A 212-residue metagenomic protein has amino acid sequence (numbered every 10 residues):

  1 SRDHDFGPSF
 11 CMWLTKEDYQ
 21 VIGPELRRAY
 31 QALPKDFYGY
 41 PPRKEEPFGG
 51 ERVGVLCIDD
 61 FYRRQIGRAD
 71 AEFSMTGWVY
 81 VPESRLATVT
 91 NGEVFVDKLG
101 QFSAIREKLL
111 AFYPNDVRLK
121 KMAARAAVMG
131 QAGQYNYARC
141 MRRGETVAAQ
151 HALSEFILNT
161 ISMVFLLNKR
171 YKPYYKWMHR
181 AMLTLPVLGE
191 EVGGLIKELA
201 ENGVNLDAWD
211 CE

Functional and structural regions predicted by a protein language model:
S1-E17: Active-site nucleotide-donor binding segment shared across nucleotidyl transfer reactions
S9, Y40, E145: Ligand-binding pocket scaffold of soluble enzyme catalytic domains
L14-Y19, R143-V147: A generic structural motif
K16-G23, L206-C211: Generic detection of long, well-ordered alpha-helical segments
Y19-R142: Conserved NTP/Mg2+-binding pocket subregion across the NTase superfamily
A87-E212: Conserved nucleotidyltransferase catalytic core and NTase-mimicking acidic/glycine-rich helix/loop elements in nucleic
